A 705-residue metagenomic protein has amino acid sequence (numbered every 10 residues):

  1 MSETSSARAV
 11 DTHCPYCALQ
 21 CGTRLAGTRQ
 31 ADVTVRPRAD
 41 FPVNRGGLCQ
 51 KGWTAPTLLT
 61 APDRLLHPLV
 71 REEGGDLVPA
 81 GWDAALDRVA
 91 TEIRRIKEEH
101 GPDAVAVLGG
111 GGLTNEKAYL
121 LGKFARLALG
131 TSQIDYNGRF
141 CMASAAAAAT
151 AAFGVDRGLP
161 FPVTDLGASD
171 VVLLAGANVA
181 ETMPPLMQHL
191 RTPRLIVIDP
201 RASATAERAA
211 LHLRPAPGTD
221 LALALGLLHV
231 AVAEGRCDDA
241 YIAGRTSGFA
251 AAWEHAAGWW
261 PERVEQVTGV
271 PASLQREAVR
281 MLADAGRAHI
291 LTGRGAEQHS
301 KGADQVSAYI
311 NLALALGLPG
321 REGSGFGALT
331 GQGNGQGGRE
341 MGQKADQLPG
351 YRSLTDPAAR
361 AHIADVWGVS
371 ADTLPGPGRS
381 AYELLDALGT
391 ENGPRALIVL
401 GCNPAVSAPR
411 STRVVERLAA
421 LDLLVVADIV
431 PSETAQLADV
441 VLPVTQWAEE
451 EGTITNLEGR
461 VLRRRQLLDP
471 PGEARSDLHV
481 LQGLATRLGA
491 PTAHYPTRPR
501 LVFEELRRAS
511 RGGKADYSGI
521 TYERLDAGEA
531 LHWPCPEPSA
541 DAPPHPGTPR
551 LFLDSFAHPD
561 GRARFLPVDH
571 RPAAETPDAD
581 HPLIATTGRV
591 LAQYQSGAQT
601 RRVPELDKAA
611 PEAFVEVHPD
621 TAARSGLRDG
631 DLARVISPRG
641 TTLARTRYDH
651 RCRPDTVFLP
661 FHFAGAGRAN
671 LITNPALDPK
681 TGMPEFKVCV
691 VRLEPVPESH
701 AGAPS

Functional and structural regions predicted by a protein language model:
M1-E234, G244, G248, A252 (+4 more regions): N-terminal export/assembly segments and adjacent metallocofactor-ligating motifs of anaerobic energy-metabolism
D76-V78, E234-A272, P349-A364, V369-D372 (+5 more regions): N-terminal leader/propeptide and maturation segments of large enzyme subunits in energy/redox metabolism and hydrolases
G101-A104, C237-I242, H289, G320-G327 (+1 more regions): Flexible, glycine/charged-enriched surface loops at secondary-structure junctions
A106-L113, Q266-V270, G293-S300, Q332 (+1 more regions): Conserved short loop/turn motifs at secondary-structure junctions
Y119-R191, L195-I198, T205-E207, L221-L225 (+5 more regions): Extended redox/cofactor-interaction regions of prokaryotic respiratory oxidoreductases
V163, A448-P470, L481, A485-R487: Glycine/threonine-rich phosphate-binding loop and adjacent beta-strand/alpha-helix elements that clamp
R208-A209, W259-P261, L291-A296, V461-D469: Flexible glycine/proline-enriched surface loops and loop-helix/loop-strand junctions
P470-L531, S596, T600-E616, D620-S705: Long, contiguous, secondary-structure-rich segments that constitute the structural scaffold of globular domains
